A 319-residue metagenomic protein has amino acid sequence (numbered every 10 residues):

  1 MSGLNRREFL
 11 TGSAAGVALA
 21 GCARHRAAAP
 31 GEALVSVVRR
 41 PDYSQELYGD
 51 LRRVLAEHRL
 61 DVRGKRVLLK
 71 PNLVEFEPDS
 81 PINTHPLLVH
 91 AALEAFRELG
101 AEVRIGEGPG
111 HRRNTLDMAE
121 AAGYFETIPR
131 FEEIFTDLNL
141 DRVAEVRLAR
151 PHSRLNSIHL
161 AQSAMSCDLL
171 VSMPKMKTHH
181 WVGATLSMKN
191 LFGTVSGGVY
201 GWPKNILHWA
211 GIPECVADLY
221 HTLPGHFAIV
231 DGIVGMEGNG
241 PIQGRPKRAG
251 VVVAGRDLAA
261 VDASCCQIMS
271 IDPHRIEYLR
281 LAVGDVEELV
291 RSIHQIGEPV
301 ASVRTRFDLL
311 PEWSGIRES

Functional and structural regions predicted by a protein language model:
S2-S319: N-terminal and secondary-structure boundary signal
